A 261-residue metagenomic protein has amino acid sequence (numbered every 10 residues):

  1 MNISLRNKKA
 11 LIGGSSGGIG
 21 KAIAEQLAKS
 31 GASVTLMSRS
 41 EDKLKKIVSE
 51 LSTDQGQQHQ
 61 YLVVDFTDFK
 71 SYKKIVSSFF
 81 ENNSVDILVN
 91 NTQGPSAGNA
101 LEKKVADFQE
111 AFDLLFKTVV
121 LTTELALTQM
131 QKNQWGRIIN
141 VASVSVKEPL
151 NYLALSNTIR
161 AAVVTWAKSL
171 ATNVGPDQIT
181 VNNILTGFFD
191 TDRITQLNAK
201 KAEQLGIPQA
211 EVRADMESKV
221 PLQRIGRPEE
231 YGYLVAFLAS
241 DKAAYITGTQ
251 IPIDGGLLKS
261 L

Functional and structural regions predicted by a protein language model:
S4, I19, E148, A236 (+1 more regions): Short C-terminal tail/terminal secondary-structure segment of NAD(P)H-dependent dehydrogenase/reductase domains
K9, S16-G17: Conserved glycine-rich cofactor-binding loop
A32-K46: Conserved glycine-rich Rossmann-like NAD(P)H-binding loop of the short-chain dehydrogenase/reductase
N99-F112, I138, M216: Substrate-binding pocket helix/loop in short-chain dehydrogenase/reductase
T128, T172-N173, A244: Alpha-helical segment proximal to the catalytic Tyr-Lys
I139-V163, A167-P176, F188-F189: Catalytic loop of short-chain dehydrogenase/reductase
G175, T180, I246-G248: Short, small/polar-rich loop/turn modules that mediate ligand/substrate recognition or access, typified
